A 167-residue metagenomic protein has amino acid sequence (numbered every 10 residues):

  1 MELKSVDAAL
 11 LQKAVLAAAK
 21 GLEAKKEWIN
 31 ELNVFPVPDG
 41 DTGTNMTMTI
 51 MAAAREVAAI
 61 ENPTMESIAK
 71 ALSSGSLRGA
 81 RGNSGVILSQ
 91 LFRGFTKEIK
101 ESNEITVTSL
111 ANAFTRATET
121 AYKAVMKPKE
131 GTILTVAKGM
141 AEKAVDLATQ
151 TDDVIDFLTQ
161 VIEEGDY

Functional and structural regions predicted by a protein language model:
M1-Y167: N-terminal loops that bind phosphate or other acidic moieties and the adjacent beta-alpha structural core
